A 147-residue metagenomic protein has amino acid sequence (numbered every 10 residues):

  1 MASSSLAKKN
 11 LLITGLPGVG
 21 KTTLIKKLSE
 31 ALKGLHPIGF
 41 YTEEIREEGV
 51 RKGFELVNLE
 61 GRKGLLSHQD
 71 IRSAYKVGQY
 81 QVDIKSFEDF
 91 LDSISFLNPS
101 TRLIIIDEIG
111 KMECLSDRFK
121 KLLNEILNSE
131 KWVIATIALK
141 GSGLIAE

Functional and structural regions predicted by a protein language model:
A2-K8: Phosphate-binding P-loop
S5, S95-F96, T101, I109-E147: Replace "adjacent to P-loop NTPase cores in ATP/GTP-dependent enzymes" with "adjacent to NTP-binding cores
I13: Hydrophobic anchor at the beta1->P-loop junction of P-loop NTPases
L16: P-loop (Walker A) phosphate-binding loop of NTP-binding proteins
K21: Conserved lysine of the Walker
L24, L28: Hydrophobic positions on the alpha1 helix immediately C-terminal to the Walker A/P-loop
S29-V77: N-terminal phosphate/diphosphate-binding loop that engages ATP/GTP or pyrophosphate donors across diverse enzyme folds
V77-D92: Short glycine-rich substrate-engagement loop in P-loop NTPases that contacts/grips substrate
